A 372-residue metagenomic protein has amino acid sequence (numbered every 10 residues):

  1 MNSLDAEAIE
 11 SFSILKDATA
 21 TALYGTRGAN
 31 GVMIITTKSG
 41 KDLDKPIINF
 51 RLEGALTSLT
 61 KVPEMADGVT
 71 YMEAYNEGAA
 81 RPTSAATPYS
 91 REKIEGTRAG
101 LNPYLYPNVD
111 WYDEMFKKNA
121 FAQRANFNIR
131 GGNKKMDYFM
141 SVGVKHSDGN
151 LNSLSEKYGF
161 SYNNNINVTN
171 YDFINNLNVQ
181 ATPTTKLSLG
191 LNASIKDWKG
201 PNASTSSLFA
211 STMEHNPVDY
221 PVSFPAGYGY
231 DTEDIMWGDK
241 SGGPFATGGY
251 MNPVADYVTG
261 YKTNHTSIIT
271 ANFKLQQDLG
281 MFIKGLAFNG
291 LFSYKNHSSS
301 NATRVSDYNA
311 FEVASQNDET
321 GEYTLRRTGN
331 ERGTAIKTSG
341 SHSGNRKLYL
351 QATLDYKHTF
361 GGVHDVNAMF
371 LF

Functional and structural regions predicted by a protein language model:
M1-E7, S13, T19-I268, K274-Q277: Membrane-proximal, glycine/serine-rich, low-complexity loop/turn segments characteristic of large bacterial
G143-N170, G200-S207, N264-T270, G280-F372: Small-side-chain secondary-structure face that scaffolds active or pore-lining regions
